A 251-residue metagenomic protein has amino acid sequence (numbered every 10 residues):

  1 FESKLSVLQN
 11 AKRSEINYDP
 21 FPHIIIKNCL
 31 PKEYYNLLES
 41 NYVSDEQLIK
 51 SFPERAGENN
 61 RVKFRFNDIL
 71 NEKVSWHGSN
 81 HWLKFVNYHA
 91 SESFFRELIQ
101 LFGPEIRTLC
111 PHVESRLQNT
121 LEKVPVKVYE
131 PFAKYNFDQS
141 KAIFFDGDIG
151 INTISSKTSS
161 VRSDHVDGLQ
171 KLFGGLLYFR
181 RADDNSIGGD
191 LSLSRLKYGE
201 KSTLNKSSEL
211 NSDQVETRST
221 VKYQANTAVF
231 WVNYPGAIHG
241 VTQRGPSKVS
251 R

Functional and structural regions predicted by a protein language model:
F1-D19: Fe(II)/2-oxoglutarate
F1-K4, D45-F64, A133-Q139, G189 (+2 more regions): Phosphate-binding glycine-rich loops and adjacent basic patches that engage nucleotide phosphates, nucleic-acid
S6-A11, F66-L70, L210-S212: Short hydrophobic/aromatic-rich motifs at helix boundaries and adjacent loops
R13-R116, T120-L121: Non-heme Fe(II)/2-oxoglutarate
L83-A90, F94-R251: Catalytic core of non-heme Fe(II) oxygenases with the double-stranded beta-helix
